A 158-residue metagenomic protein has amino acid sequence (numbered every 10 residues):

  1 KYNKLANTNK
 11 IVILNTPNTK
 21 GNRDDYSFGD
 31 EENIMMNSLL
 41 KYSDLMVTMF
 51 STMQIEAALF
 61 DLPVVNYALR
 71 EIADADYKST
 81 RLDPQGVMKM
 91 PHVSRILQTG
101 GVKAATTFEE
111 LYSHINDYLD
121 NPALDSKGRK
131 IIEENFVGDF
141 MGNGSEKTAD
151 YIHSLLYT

Functional and structural regions predicted by a protein language model:
K1-K4, K10, K20, K41 (+5 more regions): Context-gated lysine
Y2-I55, L59-F60: Donor nucleotide-activated moiety binding/catalytic core segment of transferases that use nucleotide-activated donors
Y2-L5, Y118, L155: Hydrophobic helix-cap positions at the C-terminus of alpha-helices in RecA-like/P-loop ATPase nucleotide-binding cores
I34, E109, G142-E146: A structural signal for well-ordered alpha-helical segments within the folded catalytic domains of diverse enzymes
T52-D139: Catalytic binding pocket for nucleotide-activated donors in carbohydrate/polymer assembly enzymes
M141-T158: C-terminal alpha-helical cap of glycosyltransferases
